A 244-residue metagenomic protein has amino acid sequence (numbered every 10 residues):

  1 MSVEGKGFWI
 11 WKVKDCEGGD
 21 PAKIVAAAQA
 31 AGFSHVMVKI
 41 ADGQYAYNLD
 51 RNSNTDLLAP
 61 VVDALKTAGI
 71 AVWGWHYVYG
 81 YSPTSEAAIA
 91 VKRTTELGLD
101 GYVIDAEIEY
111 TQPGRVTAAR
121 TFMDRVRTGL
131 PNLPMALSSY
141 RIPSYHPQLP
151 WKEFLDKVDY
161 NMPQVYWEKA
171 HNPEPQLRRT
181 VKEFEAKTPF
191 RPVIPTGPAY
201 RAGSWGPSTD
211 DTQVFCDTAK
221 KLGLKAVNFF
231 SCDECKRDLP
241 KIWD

Functional and structural regions predicted by a protein language model:
M1-S34, K39-A41, H76-G80, N132 (+3 more regions): Boundary/entry segment of secreted carbohydrate-active catalytic domains
V3-W9, S34-M37, G69-W73, D100-V103 (+4 more regions): Structural preference for beta-strand elements that scaffold enzyme active sites
F8-V13, I70-P83, A119-L149, F190-G203: Aromatic-lined carbohydrate-recognition surfaces of secreted/lumenal glycan-active proteins
V13-A30, S82-E96, P143-F154, L177 (+1 more regions): Short, acidic/polar
S34-A46, I89-A118, A226-F229: Active-site groove signature of glycoside hydrolases
V38, D42-H76, P113-L137: Aromatic-lined substrate-binding rim segments of carbohydrate-active enzymes
T111-V116, L133-K182, S204-D217: Extracellular glycoside hydrolase catalytic/binding regions
Y166-A170, E183, P189-D244: Substrate-binding cleft of secreted/luminal carbohydrate-active enzymes
